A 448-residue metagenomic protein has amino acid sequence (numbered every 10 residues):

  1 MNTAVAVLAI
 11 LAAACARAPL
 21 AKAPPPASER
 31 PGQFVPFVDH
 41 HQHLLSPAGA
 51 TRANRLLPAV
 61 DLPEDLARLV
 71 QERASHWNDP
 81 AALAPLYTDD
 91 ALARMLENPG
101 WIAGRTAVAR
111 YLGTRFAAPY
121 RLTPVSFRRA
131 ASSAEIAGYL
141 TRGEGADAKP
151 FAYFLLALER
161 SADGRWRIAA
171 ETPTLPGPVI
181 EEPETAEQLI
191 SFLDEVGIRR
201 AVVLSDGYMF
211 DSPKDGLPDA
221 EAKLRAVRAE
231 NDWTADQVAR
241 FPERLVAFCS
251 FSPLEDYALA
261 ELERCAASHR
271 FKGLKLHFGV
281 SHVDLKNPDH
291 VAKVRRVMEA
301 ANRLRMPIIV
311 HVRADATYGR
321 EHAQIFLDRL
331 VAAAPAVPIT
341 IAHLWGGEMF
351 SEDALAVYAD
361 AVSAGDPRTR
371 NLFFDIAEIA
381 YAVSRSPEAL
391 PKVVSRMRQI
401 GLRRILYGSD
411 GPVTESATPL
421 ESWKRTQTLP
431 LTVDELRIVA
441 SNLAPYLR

Functional and structural regions predicted by a protein language model:
C15, A23-P36, T51-N54, A81-P85 (+6 more regions): Mid-to-C-terminal alpha-helical segments outside catalytic/metal-binding sites
H41-P47, H311, H343: Histidine-centered divalent metal-coordination motifs
R52-A59, E64, L69, P80-A131: A solvent-exposed, acidic/Ser-Thr-rich amphipathic alpha-helical stretch
A131-R142: A short hydrophobic beta-strand element
F151-L175: Short beta-strand edge/turn micro-motifs at domain boundaries
P183-F192, D256-A266, K392: Short, acidic/polar
R199-R200, Y208-A316, E321: Active-site gating/metal-coordination segments in enzymes
K272-G273, K286-L406: Catalytic pocket-lining loop regions of alpha/beta-barrel enzymes, especially the amidohydrolase/enolase/GH5 lineages
